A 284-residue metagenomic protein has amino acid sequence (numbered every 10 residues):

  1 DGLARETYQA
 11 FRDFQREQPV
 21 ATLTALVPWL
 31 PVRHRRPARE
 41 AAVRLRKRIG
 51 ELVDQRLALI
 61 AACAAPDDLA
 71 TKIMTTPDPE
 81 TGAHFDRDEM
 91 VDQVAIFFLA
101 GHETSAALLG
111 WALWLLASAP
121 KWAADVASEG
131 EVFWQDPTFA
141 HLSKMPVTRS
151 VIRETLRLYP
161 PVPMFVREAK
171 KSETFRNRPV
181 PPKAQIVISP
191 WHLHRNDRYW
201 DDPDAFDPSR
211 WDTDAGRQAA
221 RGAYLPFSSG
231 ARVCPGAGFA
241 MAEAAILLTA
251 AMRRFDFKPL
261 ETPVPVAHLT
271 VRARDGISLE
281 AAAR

Functional and structural regions predicted by a protein language model:
D1-A107, D125: Cytochrome P450 heme-thiolate monooxygenase catalytic core
T7-F14, A62-T71, L115-V162, R176-A184 (+5 more regions): Cytochrome P450 I-helix active-site segment
Q9-R12, E131-V132, V233, G238-R284: Cytochrome P450 proximal C-terminal region
A38, R48, T148-M164, D275-R284: C-terminal domain-closing interface element
L99-S105, R178-P179, V233-F239: Acyl activation and transfer enzymes in specialized metabolism, enriched for ANL adenylate-forming modules
T104-E129, A237-F255: Cytochrome P450 catalytic-core helices
S172, I188-G216, L260: Conserved cytochrome P450 K-helix/beta-meander segment immediately N-terminal to the heme-binding cysteine loop
